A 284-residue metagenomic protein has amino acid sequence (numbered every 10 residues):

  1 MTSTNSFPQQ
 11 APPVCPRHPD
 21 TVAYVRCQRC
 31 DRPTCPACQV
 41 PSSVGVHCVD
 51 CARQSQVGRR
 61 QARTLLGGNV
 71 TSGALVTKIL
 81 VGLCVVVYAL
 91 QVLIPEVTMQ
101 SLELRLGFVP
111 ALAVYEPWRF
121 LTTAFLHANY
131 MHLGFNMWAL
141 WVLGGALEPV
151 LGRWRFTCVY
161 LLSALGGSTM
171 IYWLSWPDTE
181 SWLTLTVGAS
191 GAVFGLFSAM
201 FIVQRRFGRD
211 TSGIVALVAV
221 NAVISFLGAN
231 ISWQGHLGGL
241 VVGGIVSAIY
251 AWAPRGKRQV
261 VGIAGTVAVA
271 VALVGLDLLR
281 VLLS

Functional and structural regions predicted by a protein language model:
M1-N69, F226-S284: C-terminal transmembrane module of polytopic alpha-helical membrane proteins
G73-V187, A229-I231: N-terminal TM1-TM2 helical hairpin plus the immediately adjacent luminal interfacial "cap"
A89, L165-T169, A219-G228, A270-L278: Aromatic-anchored segments of alpha-helical transmembrane domains
A111-A113, R119-T123, L217-V241, I245: Short alpha-helical packing/oligomerization segments
G144, A199-V203, G243-A251: Hydrophobic transmembrane alpha-helices
P149, M200-V215, A251-A264: Alpha-helical transmembrane bundle and helix-membrane interface signal in multi-pass integral membrane proteins
R155-L162, V187-S190, R209-L217, V260-G265: Cytoplasmic-side transmembrane-helix entry/capping segments in multi-pass membrane proteins
W182-A199, G235: Membrane-interface micro-motifs in multi-pass membrane enzymes
